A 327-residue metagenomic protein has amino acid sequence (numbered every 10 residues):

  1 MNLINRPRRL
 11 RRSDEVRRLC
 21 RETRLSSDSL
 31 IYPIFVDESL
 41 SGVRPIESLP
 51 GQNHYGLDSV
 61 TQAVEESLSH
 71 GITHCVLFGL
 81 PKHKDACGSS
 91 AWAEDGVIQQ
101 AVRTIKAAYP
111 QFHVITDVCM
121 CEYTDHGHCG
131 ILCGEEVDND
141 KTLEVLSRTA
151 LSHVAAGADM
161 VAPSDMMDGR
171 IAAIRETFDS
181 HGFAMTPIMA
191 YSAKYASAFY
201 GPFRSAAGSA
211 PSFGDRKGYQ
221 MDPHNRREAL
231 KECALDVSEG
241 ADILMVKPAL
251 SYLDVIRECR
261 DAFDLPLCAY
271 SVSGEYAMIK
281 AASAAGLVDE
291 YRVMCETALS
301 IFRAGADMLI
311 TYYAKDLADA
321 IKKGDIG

Functional and structural regions predicted by a protein language model:
M1-R21: N-terminal amphipathic/basic leader segments beginning at the initiator methionine
S13, S26-I31, E38-G327: Alpha/beta enzyme core
